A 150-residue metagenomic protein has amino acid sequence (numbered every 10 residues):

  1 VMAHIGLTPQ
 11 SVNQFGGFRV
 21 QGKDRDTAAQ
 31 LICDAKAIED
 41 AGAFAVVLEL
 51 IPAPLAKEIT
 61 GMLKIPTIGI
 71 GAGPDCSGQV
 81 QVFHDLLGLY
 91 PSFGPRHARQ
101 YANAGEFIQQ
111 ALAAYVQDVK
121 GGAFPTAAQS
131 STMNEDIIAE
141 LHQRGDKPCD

Functional and structural regions predicted by a protein language model:
M2-R96, A102-E135, A139-D150: Alpha/beta enzyme core
